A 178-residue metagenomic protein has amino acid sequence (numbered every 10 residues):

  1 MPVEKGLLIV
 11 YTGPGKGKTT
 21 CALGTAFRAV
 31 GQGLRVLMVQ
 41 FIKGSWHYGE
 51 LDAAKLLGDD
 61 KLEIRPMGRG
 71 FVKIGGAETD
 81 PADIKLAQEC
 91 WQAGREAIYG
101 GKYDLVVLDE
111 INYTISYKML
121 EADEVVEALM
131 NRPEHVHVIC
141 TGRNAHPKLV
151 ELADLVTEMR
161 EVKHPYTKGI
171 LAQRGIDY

Functional and structural regions predicted by a protein language model:
M1-V3: Positively charged, low-complexity intrinsically disordered leader regions
G6-A97: Conserved P-loop
L7, H137-C140: ASCE RecA-like P-loop NTPase motor cores that couple ATP hydrolysis to mechanical translocation on nucleic acids
G24-T25, L51-A54, D80, L120-E124 (+2 more regions): Short, glycine/charged-enriched secondary-structure capping and boundary segments
R28, A53, A128, K148-L149: Hydrophobic/aromatic ligand-binding patch that stacks against planar heteroaromatic rings of cofactors or nucleotides
I42-W46, G70-F71, N112-Y113, N144-P147 (+1 more regions): Conserved nucleotide-binding/hydrolysis micro-motifs of P-loop NTPases
I74-H137: Phosphate-binding/switch loop-helix module in NTP-utilizing enzymes
R143-Y178: Phosphate-binding/switch region of NTP-binding enzymes
